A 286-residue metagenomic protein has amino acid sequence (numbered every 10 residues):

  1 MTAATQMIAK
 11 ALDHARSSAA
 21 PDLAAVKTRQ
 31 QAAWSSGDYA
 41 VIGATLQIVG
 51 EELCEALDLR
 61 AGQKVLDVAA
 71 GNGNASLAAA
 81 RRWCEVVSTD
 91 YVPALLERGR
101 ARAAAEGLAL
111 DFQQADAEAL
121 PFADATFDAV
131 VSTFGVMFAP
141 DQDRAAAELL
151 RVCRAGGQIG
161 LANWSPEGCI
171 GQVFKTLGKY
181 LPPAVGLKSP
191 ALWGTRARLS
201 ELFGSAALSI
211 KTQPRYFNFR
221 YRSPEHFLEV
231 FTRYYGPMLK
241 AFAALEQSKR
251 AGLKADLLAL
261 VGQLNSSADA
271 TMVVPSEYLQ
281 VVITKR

Functional and structural regions predicted by a protein language model:
D13-Q63, N74, R98, L228 (+1 more regions): Conserved class I S-adenosyl-L-methionine
K64-A119, A129, R144: Class I SAM-dependent methyltransferase SAM/SAH-binding core
D128-Q142: A short SAM/SAH-binding and catalytic strip from SAM-dependent methyltransferases
D143-Q158: A short glycine-rich, Lys/Arg-flanked "PGG" loop and its adjoining helix->strand segment in the class I
Q158-P182: Conserved class I S-adenosyl-L-methionine
A191-R286: Conserved Class I S-adenosyl-L-methionine
